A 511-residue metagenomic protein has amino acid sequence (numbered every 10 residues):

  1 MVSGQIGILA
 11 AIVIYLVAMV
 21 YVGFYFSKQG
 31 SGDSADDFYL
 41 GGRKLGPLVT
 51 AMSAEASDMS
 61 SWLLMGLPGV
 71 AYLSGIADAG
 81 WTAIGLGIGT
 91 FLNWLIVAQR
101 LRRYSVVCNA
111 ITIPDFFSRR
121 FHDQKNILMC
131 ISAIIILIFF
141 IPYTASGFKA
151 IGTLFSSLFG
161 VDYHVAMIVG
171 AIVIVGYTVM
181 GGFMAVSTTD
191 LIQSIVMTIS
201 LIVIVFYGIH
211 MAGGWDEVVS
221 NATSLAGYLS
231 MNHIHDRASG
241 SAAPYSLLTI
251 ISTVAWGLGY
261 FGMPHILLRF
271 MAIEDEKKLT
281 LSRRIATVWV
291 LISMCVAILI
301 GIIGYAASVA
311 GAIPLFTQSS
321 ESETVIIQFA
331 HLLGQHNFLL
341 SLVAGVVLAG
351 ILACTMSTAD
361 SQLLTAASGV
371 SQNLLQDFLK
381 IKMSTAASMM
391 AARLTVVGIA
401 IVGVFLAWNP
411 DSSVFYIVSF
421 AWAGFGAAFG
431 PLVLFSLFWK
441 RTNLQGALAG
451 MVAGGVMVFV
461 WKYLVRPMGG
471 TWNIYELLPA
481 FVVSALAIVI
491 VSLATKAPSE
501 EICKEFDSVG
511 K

Functional and structural regions predicted by a protein language model:
M1-K511: Membrane-embedded helix-loop-helix hairpins and adjacent transmembrane boundary segments in multi-pass transporters
